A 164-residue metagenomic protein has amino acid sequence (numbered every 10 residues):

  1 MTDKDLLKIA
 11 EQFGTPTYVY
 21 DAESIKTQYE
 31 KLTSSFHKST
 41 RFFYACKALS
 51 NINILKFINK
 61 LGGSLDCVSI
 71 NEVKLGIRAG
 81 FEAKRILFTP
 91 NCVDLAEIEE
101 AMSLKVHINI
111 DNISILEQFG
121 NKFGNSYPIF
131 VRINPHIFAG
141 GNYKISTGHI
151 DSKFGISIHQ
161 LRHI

Functional and structural regions predicted by a protein language model:
M1-H107, I113-Y127, D151: A charged N-terminal "starter" segment
S103-K105, D111-I164: Conserved anion-binding
